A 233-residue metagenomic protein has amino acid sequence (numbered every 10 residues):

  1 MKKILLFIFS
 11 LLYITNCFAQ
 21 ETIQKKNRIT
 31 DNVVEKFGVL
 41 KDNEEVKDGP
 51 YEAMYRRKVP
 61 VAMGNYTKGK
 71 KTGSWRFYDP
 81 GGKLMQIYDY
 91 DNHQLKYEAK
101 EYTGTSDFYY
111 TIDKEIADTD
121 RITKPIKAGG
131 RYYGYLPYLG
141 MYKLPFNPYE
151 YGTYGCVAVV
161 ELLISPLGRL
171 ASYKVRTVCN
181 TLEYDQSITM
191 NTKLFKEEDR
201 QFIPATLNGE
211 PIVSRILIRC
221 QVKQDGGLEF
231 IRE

Functional and structural regions predicted by a protein language model:
M1-K25: Bacterial Sec-dependent N-terminal signal peptides
I23-E233: Charge-biased low-complexity segments
